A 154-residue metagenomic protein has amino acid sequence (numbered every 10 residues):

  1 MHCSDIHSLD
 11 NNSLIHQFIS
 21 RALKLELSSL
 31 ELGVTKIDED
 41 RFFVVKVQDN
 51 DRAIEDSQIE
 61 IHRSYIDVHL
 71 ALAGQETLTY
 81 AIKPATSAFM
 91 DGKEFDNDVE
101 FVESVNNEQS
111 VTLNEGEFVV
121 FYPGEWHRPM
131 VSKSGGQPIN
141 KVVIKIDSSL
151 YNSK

Functional and structural regions predicted by a protein language model:
M1-V45, D56-I61: A short, N-terminal "cap"/entry segment at the start of jelly-roll beta-barrel domains of the cupin/DSBH fold
E39, I61-Y65, A71-A73, N114 (+1 more regions): Short connector loops at helix/strand junctions that flank enzyme active sites, especially segments positioning acidic
V44-H62, Q75-S87: Conserved short histidine dyad/triad with adjacent acidic residue
S64-E76, I82-P84, D91-E103, K145-I146: Short, conserved beta-strand element in jelly-roll/cupin
Q75-L78, F118, W126, S149: Short beta-strand segments in beta-sandwich/barrel cores
T112-V131: Conserved metal-binding segment of the jelly-roll/cupin
F118-V120, G136-N152: A short hydrophobic beta-strand segment most commonly corresponding to one strand of the jelly-roll/cupin
